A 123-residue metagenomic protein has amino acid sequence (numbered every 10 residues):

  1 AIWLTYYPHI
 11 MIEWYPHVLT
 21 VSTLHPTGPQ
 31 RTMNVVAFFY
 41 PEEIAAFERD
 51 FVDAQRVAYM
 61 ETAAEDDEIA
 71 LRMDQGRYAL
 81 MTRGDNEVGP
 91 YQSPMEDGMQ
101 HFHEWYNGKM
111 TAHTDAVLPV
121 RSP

Functional and structural regions predicted by a protein language model:
A1-P123: C-terminal catalytic domain of Rieske-type non-heme iron oxygenases
